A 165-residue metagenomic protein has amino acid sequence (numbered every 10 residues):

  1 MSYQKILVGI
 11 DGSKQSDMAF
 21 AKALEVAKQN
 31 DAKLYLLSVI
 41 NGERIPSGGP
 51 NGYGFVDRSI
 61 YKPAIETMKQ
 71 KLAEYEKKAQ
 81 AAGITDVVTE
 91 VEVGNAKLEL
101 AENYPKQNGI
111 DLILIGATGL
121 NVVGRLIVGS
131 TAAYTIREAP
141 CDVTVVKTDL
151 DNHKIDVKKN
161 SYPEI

Functional and structural regions predicted by a protein language model:
M1, K77-I113, H153-I155, K159-I165: Structural beta-alpha unit
S2-F55, A82, D151, Y162-I165: Small/aliphatic-rich secondary-structure junction motif
A19, M68-K71, T131: Hydrophobic alpha-helical membrane-association signature
A19, P46-G49, E99-E102, R125-I127 (+1 more regions): Short, well-ordered secondary-structure micro-motifs
E25, P105-K154: Gly/Ser-rich helix-loop-strand patches that form or flank binding pockets for ribonucleotide-derived cofactors
L37, V88-E92, T144: General small-molecule cofactor/ligand-binding pocket signal
I40, T67, V91-N95, T118 (+1 more regions): Short beta->alpha linker loops
F55-Q70: A short acidic, glycine-rich active-site loop that binds or catalyzes chemistry on phosphate/adenosine moieties
